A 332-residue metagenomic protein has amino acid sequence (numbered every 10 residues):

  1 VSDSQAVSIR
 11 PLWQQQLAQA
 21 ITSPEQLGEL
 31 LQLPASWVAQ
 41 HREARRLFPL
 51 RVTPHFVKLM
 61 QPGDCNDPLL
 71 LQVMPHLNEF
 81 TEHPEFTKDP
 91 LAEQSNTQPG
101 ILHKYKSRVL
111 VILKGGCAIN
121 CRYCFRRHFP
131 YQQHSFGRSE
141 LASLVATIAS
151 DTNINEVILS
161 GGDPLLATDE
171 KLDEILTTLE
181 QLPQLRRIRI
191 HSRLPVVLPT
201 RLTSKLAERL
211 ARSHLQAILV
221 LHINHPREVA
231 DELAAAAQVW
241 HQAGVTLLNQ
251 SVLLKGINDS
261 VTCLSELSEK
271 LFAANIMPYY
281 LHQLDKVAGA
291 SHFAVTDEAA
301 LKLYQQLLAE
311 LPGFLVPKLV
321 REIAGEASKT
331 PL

Functional and structural regions predicted by a protein language model:
V1-H103: Flexible, acidic/Gly-rich N-terminal and inter-domain linker regions that tether and position cofactor-handling modules
Q40, A44, V109, D163 (+1 more regions): Conserved aromatic-histidine-acidic binding/catalytic patches
F56, C121, Y279: Conserved, mostly hydrophobic/aromatic
N96-P99, R108-I112, S143-A149: Short, charged beta->alpha transition segments
H103-R138, I190: Canonical Radical SAM [4Fe-4S] cluster-binding loop centered on the CxxxCxxC motif and its immediate flanking residues
V111, V157-L159: Hydrophobic positions in the central parallel beta-sheet of the AAA+
A142-E156, L165-L311: Conserved AdoMet/S-adenosylmethionine-binding subsite of the radical SAM
K302-L332: C-terminal accessory regions of radical SAM enzymes
